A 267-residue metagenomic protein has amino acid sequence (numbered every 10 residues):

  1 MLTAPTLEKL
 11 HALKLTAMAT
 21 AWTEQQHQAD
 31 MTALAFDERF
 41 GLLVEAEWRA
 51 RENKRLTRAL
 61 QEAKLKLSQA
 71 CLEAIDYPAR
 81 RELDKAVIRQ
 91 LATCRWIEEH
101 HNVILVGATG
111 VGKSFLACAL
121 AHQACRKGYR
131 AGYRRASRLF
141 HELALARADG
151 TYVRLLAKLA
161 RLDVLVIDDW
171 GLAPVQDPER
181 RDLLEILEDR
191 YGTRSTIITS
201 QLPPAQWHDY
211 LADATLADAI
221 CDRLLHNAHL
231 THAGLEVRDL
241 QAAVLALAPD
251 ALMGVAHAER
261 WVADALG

Functional and structural regions predicted by a protein language model:
M1-A19: Charged, compositionally biased N-terminal leader segments and the immediate start of the first structured element
P5, R126-Y129, R190, A219: A cross-kingdom feature that marks ATP-driven nucleic-acid transaction machinery
E8, T20-T23, G41-L42, R58 (+9 more regions): Solvent-exposed alpha-helical segments within well-ordered globular domains of core cellular machineries
K9, E62-L83: Dynamic helix-loop-helix/coil hinge segments at AAA+ ATPase domain boundaries and subdomain interfaces
T20-L67: Interdomain "pre-motor" coupling segment immediately N-terminal to P-loop NTPase/helicase cores
L83-R161: Conserved P-loop
R134, R138-V164, W170-V244: Replace "adjacent to P-loop NTPase cores in ATP/GTP-dependent enzymes" with "adjacent to NTP-binding cores
G234-G267: N-terminal low-complexity segments that are often proline-rich with Ser/Thr-Pro
